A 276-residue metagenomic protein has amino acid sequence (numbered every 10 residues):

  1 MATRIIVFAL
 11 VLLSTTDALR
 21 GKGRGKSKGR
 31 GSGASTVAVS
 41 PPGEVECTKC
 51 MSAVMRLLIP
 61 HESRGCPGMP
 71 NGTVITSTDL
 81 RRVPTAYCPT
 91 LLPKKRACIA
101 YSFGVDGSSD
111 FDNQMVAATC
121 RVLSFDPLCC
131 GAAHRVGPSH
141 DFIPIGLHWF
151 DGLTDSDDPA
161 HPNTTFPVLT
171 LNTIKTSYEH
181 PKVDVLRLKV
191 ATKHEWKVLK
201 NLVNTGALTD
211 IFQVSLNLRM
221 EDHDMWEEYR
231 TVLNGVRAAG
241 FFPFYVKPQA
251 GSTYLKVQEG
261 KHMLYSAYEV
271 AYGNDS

Functional and structural regions predicted by a protein language model:
A2-F8: Sec-dependent signal peptide recognition, specifically the positively charged N-region followed immediately by
F8-S276: Phosphate/nucleotide-binding beta-alpha loop and adjacent structural elements of enzyme active sites
